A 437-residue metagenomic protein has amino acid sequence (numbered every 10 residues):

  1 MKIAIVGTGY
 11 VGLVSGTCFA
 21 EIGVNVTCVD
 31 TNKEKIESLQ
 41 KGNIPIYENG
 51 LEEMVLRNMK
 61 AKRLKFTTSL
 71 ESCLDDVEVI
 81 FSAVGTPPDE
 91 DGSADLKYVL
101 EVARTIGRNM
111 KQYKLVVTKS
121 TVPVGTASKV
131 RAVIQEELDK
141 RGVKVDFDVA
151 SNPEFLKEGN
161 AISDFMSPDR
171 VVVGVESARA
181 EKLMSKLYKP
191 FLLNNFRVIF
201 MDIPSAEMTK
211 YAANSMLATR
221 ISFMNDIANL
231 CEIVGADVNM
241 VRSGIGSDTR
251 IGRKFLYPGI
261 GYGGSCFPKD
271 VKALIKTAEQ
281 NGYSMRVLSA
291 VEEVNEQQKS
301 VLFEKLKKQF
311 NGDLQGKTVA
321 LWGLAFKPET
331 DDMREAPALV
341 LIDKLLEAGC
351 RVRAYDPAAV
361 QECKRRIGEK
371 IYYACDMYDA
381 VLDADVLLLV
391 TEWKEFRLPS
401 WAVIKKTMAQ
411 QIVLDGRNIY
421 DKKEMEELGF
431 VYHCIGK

Functional and structural regions predicted by a protein language model:
M1-K437: Structural/interface elements that position substrates and couple domains in central-metabolism enzymes
